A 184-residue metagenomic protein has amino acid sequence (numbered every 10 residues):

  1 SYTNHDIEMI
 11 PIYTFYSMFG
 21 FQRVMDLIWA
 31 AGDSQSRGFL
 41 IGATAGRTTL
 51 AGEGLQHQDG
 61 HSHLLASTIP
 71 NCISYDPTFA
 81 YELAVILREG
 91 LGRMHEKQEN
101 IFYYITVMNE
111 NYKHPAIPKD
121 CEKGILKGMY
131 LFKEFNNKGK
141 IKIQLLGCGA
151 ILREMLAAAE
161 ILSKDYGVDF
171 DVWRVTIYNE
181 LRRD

Functional and structural regions predicted by a protein language model:
S1-T68, E82-R88, L146-G149, L156: Thiamine diphosphate
P11, P77, P115-P118: Proline-rich intrinsically disordered, low-complexity coils
Y13, I41-A43, S74-T78, T106-V107 (+1 more regions): General beta-strand structural signal in soluble alpha/beta enzymes
T48-H57, S67, E82-I86, L91-D184: Thiamine diphosphate
N71: Glycine-rich, acidic/polar active-site loops that bind/position phosphate-bearing ligands
